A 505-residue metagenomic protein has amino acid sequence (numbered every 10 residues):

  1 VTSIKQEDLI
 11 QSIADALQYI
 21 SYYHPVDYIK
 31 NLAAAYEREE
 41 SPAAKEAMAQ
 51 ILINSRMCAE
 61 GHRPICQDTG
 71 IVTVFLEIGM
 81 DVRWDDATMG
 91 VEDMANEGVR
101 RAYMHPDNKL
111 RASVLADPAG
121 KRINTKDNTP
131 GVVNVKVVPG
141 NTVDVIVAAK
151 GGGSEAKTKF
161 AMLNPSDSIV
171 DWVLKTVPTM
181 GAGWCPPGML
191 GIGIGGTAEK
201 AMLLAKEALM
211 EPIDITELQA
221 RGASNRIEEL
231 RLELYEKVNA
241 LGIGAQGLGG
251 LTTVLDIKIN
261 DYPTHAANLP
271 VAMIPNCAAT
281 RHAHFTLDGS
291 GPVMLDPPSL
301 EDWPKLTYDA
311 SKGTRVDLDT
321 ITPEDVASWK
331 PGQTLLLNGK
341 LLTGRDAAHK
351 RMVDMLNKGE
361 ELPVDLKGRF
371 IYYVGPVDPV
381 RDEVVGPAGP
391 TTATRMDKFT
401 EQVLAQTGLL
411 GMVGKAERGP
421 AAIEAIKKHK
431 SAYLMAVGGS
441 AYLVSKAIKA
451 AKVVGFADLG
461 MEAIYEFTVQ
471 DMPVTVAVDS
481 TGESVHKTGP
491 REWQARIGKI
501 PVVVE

Functional and structural regions predicted by a protein language model:
V1-I192, T197-D309, A405: Non-transmembrane, aqueous-exposed alpha-helical and coiled segments at domain scale
L163, A205-L209, A272-N276, G289-G291 (+4 more regions): Short, solvent-exposed amphipathic alpha-helical segments in soluble enzyme and RNA/protein-processing domains
L209, I213-G242, Q246-G249, T343-M472: Feature captures the catalytic cores and cofactor-binding loops of soluble hydro-lyases/lyases that act on carboxylate
G249-I257, T264-H265, A278, P298 (+1 more regions): C-terminal binding/interaction regions
S311-I321: Short, structured beta-strand/loop micro-motifs enriched in basic residues and often containing a Trp
E324-A327, V364: Residue "hotspots" at secondary-structure boundaries inside conserved domains
V326-W329, L335: Short, well-ordered loop/turn sites that connect or cap secondary structure elements
L335-L337, L341: Generic structural signal for buried aliphatic residues
